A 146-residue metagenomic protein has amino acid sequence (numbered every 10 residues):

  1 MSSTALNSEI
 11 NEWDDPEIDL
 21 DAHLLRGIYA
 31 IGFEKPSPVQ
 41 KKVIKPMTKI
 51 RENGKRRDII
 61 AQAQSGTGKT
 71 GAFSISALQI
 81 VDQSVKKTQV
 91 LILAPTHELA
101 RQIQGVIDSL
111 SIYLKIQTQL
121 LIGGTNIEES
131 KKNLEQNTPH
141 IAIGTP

Functional and structural regions predicted by a protein language model:
M1-R57, P95, E135-G144: N-terminal intrinsically disordered, low-complexity tails of helicases
E12, I60, L120: Conserved beta-strand positions that form and line the central face of beta-propeller blades
D15-E17, L78-I80, Q102, L120-L121: Short hydrophobic/aromatic-rich motifs at helix boundaries and adjacent loops
H23-R26, A30-F33, V85-P146: Conserved nucleic-acid-binding Ia/Ib motif block in the N-terminal RecA-like helicase ATPase lobe
S37-V39, F73, I122: Short loop/turn and capping residues at structural boundaries
K41-N53, K69-V85, L91, R101 (+1 more regions): Walker A/P-loop NTP-binding motif
D58-Q62, L91: Short hydrophobic/aromatic beta-strand immediately N-terminal to the Walker A/P-loop
A63-T67: The conserved Walker
